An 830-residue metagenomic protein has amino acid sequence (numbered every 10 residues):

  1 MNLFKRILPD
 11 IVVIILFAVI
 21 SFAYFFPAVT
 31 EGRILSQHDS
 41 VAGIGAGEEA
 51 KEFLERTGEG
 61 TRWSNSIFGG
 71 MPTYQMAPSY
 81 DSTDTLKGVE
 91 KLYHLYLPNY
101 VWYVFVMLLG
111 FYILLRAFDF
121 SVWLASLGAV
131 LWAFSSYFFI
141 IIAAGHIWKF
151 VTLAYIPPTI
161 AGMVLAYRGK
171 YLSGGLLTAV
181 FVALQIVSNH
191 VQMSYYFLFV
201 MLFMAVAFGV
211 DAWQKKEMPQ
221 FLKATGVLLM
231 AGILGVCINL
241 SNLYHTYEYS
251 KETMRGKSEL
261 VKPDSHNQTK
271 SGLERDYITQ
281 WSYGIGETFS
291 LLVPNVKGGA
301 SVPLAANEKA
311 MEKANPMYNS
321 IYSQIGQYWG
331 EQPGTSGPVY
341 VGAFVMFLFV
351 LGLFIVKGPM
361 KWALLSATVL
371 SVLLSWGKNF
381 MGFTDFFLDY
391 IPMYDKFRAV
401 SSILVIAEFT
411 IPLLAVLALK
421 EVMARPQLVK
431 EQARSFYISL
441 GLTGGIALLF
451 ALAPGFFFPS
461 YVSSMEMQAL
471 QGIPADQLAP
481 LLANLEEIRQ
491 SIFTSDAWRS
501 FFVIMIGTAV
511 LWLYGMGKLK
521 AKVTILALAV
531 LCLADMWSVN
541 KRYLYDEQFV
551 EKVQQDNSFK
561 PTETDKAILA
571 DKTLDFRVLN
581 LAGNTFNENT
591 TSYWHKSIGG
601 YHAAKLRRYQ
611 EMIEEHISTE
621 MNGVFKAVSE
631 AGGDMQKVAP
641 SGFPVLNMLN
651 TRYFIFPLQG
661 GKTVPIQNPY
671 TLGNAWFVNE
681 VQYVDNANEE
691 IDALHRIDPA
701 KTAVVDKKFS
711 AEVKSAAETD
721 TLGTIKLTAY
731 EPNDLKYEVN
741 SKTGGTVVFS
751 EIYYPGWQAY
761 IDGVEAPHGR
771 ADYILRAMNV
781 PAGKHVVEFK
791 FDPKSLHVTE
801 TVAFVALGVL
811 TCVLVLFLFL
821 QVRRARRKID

Functional and structural regions predicted by a protein language model:
D10-A46, A231-H245, L370-L374, I446-A451 (+1 more regions): Transmembrane signal-anchor helices characteristic of membrane glycosylation enzymes that use polyprenol
I20-L114, F118, V130-L153, N267-T269 (+4 more regions): Membrane-interface coil-to-helix junctions
L54-P72, M76-S79, G284, V296 (+8 more regions): Extracytoplasmic/lumenal acceptor-recognition loop(s) of multi-pass membrane glycoenzymes
L97-F111, G337-G352, A407-V416, R499-T508: Hydrophobic alpha-helical transmembrane segments
L115-F134, G169-G175: Transmembrane-helix signature of polytopic, membrane-embedded enzymes that assemble or transfer cell-envelope glycans
L127-I140, L177-L184, A399: Short aromatic/hydrophobic helix-turn
G145-A154, A166-A183, V191-M193, F197-G232 (+2 more regions): Contiguous transmembrane helix-bundle modules in multi-pass membrane proteins
F347, R652, G661, H695-D830: Active-site-proximal, structured, solvent-exposed surfaces of multi-pass membrane proteins that position macromolecular
